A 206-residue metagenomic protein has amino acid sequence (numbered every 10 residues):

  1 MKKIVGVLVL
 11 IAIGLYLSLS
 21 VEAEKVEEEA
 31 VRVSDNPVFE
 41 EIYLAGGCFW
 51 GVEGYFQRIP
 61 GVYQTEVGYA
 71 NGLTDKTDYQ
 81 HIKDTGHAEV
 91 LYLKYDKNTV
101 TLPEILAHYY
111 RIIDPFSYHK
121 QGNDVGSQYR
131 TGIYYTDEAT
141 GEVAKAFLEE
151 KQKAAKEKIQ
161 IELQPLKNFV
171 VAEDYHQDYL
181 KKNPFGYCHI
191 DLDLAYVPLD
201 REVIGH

Functional and structural regions predicted by a protein language model:
K2-H206: Flexible coil/turn and secondary-structure edge motifs
